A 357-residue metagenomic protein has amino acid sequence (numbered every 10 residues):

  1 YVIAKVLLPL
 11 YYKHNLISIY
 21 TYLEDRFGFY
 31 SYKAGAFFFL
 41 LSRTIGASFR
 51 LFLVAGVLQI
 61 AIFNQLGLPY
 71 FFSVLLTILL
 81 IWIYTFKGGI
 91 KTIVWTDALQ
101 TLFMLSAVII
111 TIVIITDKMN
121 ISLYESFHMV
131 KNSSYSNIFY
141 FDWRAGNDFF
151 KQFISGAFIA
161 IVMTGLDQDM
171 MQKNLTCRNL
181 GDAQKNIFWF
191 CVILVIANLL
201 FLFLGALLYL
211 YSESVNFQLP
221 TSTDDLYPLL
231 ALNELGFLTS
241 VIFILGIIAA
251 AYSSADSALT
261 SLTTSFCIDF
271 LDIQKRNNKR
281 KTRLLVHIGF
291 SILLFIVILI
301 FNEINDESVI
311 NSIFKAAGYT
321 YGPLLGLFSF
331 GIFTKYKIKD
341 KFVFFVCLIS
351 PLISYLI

Functional and structural regions predicted by a protein language model:
Y1-I357: Membrane-embedded helix-loop-helix hairpins and adjacent transmembrane boundary segments in multi-pass transporters
